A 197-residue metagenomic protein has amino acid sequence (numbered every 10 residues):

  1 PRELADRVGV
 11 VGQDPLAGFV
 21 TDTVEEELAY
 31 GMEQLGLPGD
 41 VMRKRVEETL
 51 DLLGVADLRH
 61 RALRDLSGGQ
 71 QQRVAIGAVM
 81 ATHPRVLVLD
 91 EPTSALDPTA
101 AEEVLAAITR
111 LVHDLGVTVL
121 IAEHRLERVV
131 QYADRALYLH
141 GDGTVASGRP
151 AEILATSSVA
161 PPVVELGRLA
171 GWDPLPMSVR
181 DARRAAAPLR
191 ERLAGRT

Functional and structural regions predicted by a protein language model:
D40-L58: Conserved ABC ATPase "signature" region
A62-L66, Q70: Conserved ABC ATPase signature
V79-M80: ABC ATPase C-loop
H83: Conserved catalytic motifs of ABC-family nucleotide-binding domains
L87-D90: Catalytic Walker B motif of ABC-type/P-loop ATPase nucleotide-binding domains
P98-A100: Helix N-cap at the start of a conserved alpha-helix in ABC-type nucleotide-binding domains
E123-H124: H-loop/switch region of ABC-family ATPase nucleotide-binding domains
L139-P176: Conserved beta-strand-loop-alpha-helix hinge in the C-terminal portion of ABC ATPase nucleotide-binding domains
